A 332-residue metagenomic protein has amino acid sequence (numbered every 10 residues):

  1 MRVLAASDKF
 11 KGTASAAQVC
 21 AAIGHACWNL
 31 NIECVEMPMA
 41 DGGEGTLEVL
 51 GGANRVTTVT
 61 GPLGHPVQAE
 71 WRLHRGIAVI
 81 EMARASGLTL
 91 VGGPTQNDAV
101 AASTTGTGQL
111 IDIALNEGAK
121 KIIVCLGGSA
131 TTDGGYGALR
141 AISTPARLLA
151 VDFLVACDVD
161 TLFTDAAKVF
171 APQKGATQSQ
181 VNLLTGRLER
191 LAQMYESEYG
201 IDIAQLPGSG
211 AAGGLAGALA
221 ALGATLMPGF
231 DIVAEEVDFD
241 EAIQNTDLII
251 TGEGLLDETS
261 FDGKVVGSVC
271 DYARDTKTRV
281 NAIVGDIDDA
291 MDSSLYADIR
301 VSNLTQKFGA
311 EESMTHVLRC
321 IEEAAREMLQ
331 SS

Functional and structural regions predicted by a protein language model:
M1-S332: N-terminal loops that bind phosphate or other acidic moieties and the adjacent beta-alpha structural core
